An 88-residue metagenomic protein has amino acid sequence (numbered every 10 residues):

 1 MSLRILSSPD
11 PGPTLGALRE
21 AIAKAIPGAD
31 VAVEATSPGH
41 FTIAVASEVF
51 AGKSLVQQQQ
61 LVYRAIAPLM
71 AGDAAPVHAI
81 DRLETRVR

Functional and structural regions predicted by a protein language model:
M1-L15: N-terminal presequence-like segments and adjacent domain-start helices
P11-R19, L55, Q59: Generic alpha-helical secondary structure
A17, A21-A25, A65, L69: Generic non-transmembrane alpha-helical segments
I22-D30, G72-V77: Short secondary-structure junctions
I26-T42: Short edge beta-strands and adjacent turn/loop segments
A44-Q59: A short interface-forming secondary-structure element
Y63-R88: C-terminal structural segments of small proteins and small subunits
